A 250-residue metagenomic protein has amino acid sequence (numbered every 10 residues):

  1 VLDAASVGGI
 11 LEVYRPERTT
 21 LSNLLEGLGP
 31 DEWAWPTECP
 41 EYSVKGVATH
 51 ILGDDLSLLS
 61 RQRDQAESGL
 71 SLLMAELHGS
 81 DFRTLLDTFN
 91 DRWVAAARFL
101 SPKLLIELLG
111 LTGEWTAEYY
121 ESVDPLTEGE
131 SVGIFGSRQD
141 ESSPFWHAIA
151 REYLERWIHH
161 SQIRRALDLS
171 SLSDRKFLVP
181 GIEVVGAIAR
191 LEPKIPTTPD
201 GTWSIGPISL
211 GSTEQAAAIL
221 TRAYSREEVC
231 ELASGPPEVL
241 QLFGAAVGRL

Functional and structural regions predicted by a protein language model:
V1-G9, S57-W115, L220-Y224: Short, helix-capping/interhelical loops that line the mouth of catalytic, cofactor-, or ligand-binding pockets
V1-T49, L58-S60: An N-terminal domain-cap segment
E17-L24, D54, T112-W115, Y119-S122 (+2 more regions): Amphipathic, well-ordered alpha-helical segments in soluble domains
G27-W33, E121-G129, R165-L169: Surface-exposed helix-capping loop/turn segments at secondary-structure junctions
E32-S80, G133-K194, A216, R226: Short, contiguous alpha-helical
A97-E155: Internal, conserved structured core segments that host functional sites
R190-A218: Glycine/small-residue-rich hydrophobic helix-like segments
I208-L250: C-terminal interaction segments
